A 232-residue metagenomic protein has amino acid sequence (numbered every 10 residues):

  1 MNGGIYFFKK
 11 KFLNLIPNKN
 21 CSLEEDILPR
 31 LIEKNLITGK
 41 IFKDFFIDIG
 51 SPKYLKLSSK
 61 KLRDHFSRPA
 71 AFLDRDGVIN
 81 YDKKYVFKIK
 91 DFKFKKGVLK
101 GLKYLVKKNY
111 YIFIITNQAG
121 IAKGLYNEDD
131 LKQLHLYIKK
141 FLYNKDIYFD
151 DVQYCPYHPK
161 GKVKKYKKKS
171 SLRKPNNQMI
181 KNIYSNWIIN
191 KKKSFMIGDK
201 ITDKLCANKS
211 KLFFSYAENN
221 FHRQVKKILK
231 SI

Functional and structural regions predicted by a protein language model:
M1-L62: Catalytic-core segments of class I nucleotidyltransferases/pyrophosphorylases that form NMP-activated intermediates
I32-E33, K103-K107, Y143, N208: Anion (oxyanion) recognition and catalysis
T38, Y111-F113, F195, S215: A structural signal for isolated positions on well-ordered beta-strands in alpha/beta enzyme cores
P69-Y111: Active-site neighborhood of HAD-like aspartate-dependent phosphohydrolases
L73-R75, T116, I197-D199: Active-site flanking residues adjacent to catalytic metal/cofactor-binding acidic residues
I79-K96, I121-A122, D129, N144-K145 (+2 more regions): Metal-dependent phosphoesterase signature
V98, L102-I138, Y148-H158: Substrate-recognition element of Asp-dependent hydrolases with the DxDx(T/V) motif
D129, L136-D150, Y166-M196, K200-I232: Asp-based, Mg2+/Mn2+-dependent phosphohydrolase catalytic module
